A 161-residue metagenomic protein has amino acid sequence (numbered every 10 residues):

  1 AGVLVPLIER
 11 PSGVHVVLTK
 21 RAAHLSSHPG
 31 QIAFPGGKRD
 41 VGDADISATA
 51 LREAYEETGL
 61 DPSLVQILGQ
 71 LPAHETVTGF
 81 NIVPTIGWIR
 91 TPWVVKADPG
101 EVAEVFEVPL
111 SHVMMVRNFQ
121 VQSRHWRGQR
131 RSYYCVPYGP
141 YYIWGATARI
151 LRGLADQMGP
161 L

Functional and structural regions predicted by a protein language model:
A1-F34: N-terminal strand-loop-strand
G2, R52, R149: Short, contiguous clusters of charged residues that form electrostatic/catalytic patches at enzyme active sites, used
P6, T147-L154: Buried hydrophobic packing segments
S12-K20, V94-A97, W144-G145: Short, well-ordered strand-loop elements centered on a beta-strand within folded domains, enriched for acidic residues
H24, K38-G139, I143, R152-L161: Unchanged
